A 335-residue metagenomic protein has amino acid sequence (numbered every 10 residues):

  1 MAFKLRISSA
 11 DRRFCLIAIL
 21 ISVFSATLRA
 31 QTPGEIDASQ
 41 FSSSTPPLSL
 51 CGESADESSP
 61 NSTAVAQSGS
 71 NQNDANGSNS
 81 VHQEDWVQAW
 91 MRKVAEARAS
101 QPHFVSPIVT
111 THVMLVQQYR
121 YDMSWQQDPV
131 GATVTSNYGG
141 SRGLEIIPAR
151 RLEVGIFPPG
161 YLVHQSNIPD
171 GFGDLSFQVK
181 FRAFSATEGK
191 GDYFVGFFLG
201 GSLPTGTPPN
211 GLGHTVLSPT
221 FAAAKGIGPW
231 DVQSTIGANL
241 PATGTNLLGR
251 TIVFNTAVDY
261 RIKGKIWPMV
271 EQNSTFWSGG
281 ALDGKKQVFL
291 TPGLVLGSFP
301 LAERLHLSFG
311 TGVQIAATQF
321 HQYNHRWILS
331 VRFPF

Functional and structural regions predicted by a protein language model:
M1-R12: N-terminal secretory signal peptides that target proteins for export/translocation
C15-S25: Bacterial N-terminal signal peptides
A26-A30: Sec/Tat signal peptide C-region and signal peptidase I cleavage site
Q31-F335: Transmembrane beta-barrel domains of Gram-negative outer membranes and organellar outer membranes
